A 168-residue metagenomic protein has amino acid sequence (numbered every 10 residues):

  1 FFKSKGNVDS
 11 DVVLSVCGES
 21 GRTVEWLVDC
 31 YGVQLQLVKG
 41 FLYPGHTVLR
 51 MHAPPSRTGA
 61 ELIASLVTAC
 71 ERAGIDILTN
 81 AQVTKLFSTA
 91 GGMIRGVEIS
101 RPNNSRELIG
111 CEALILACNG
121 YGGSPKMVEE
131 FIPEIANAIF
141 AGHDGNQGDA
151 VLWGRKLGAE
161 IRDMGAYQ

Functional and structural regions predicted by a protein language model:
F1-D76, N80-Q82, K126-E129: Conserved N-terminal/central alpha/beta ligand/cofactor-binding core
S20-L27, G92, P133-A138: A short, terminal or domain-edge coil/loop segment
K39, T47, P55, A90 (+3 more regions): Solvent-exposed, flexible loop/coil residues
G40-L42, A90, R101, C118: Residues that line or immediately flank small-molecule/substrate-binding pockets and catalytic motifs
P54-E112, G148-L157: Helical element adjacent to the flavin cofactor pocket in flavoenzyme catalytic cores
P102-S105, I109-Q168: Glycine-rich loop(s) and the adjacent beta-strand/alpha-helix scaffold that form part
